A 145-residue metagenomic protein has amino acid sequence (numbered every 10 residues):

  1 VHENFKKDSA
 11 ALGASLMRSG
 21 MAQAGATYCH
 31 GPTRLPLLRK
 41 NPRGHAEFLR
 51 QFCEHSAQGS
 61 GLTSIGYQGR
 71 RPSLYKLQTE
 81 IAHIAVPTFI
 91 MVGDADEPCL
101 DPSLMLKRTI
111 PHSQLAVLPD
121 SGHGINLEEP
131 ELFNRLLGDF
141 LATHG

Functional and structural regions predicted by a protein language model:
V1-Y28: Flexible "cap/lid" loop of the alpha/beta hydrolase fold
A46-L77: Hydrophobic, aromatic-rich cap/lid helix
Q78, L104-M105: Active-site phosphate/pyrophosphate- and oxyanion-stabilizing loops and adjacent acidic/basic residues in soluble
I81-A85, R108-I110: Short, conserved loop/helix-junction motifs that constitute active-site signature segments in enzyme catalytic cores
H83-I84, I90-V92: Short beta-strand/loop motif that positions the catalytic acidic residue of the alpha/beta-hydrolase fold
E97-P102: Conserved alpha/beta-hydrolase "acid-adjacent" motif
H112-G145: Catalytic active-site module of serine/aspartate enzymes centered on a nucleophile-bearing elbow/loop
